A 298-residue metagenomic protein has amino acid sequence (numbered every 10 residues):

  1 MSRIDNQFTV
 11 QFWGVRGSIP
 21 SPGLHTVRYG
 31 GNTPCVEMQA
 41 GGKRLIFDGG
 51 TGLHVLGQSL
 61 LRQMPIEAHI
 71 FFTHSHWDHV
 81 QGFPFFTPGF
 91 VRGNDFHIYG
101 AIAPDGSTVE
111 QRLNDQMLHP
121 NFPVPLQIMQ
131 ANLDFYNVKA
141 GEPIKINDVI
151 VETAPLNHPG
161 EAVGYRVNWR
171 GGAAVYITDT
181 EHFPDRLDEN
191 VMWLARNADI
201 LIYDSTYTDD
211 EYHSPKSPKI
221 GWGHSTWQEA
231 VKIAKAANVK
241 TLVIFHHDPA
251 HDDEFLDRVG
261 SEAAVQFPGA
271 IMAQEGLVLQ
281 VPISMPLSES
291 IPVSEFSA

Functional and structural regions predicted by a protein language model:
M1-V175, F183-R186, V191-M192, L256-L287 (+1 more regions): Binuclear metal-dependent hydrolase catalytic cores
A173, E181-E275: Cap/insert and terminal regions of metallo-dependent hydrolase folds
T178: Cofactor-binding loops of NAD(P)H-dependent oxidoreductases, dominated by short-chain dehydrogenase/reductases
L242-V243, P249, V281-F296: Conserved N-terminal glycine/acidic-rich loop preference
